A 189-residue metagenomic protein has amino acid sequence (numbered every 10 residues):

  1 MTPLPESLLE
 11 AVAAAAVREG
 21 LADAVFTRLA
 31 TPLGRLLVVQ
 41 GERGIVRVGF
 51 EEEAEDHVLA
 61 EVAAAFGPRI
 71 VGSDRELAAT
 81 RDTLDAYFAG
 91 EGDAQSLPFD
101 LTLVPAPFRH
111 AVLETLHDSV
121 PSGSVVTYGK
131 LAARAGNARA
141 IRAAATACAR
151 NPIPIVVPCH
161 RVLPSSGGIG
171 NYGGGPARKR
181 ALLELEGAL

Functional and structural regions predicted by a protein language model:
M1-A138, A188-L189: Basic nucleic-acid-binding alpha-helical/helix-turn surface characteristic of O6-alkylguanine DNA
R139-A181: Short glycine/serine-rich loop segments
